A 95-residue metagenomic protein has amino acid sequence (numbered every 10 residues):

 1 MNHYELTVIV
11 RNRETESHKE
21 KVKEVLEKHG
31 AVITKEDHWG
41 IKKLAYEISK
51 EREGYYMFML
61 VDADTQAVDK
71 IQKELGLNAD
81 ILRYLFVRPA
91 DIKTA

Functional and structural regions predicted by a protein language model:
M1-A95: Long, contiguous binding/interaction regions
